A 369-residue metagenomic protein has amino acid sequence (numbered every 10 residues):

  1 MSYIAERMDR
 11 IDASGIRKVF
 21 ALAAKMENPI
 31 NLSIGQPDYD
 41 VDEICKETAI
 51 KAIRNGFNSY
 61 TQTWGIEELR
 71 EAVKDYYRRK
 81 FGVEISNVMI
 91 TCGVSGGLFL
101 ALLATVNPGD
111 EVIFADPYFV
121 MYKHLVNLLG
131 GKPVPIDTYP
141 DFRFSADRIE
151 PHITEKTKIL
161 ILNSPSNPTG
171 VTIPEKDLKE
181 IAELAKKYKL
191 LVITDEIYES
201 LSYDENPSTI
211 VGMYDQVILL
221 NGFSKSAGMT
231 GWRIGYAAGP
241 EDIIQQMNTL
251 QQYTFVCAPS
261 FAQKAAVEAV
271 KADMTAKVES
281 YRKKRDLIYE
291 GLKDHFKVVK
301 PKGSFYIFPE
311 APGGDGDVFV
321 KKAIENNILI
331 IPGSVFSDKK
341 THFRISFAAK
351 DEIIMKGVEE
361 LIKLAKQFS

Functional and structural regions predicted by a protein language model:
S2-I4, R10-I11, L22-M26, I30 (+2 more regions): PLP-dependent class I/II
K51, N55-F57: Conserved nucleotide-sugar phosphate-binding/catalytic loop shared by glycosyltransferases and other
F57-Y60, F308: Short secondary-structure boundary segments
S59-C92: Conserved N-terminal alpha-helix of the aminotransferase class I/II PLP-enzyme fold
